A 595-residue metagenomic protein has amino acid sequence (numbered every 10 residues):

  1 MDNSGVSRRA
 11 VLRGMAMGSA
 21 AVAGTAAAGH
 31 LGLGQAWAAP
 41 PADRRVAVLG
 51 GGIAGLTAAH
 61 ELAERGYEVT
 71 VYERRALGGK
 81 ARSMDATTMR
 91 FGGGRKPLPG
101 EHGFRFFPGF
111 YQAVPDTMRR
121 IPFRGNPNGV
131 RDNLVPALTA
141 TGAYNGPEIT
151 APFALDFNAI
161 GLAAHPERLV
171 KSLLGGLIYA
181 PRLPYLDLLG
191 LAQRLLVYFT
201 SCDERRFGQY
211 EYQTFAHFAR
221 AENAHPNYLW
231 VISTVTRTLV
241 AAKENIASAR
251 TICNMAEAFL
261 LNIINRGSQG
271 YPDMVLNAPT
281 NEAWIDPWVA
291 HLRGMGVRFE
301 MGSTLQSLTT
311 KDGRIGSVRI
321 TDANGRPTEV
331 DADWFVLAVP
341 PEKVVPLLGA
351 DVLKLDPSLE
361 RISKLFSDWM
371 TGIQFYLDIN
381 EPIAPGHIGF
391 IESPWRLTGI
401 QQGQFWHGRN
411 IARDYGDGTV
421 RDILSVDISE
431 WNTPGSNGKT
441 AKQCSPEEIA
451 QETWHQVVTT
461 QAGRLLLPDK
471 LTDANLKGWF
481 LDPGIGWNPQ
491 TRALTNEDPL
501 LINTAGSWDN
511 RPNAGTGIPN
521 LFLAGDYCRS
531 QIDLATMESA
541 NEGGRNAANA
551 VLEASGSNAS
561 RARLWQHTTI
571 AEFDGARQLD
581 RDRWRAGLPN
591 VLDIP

Functional and structural regions predicted by a protein language model:
M1-S19: N-terminal secretory signal peptides and thylakoid transit peptides that target proteins across membranes
G5, A26-R65: C-terminal segment of N-terminal export signals and the immediately downstream linker at the start of the mature
E64-D85: Glycine-rich FAD pyrophosphate-binding loop
G92-D187: Dinucleotide-binding Rossmann-like beta1-alpha1 core, especially the glycine-rich loop that anchors the ADP
D187-S307, K311-R314: Active-site/ligand-binding neighborhood in enzyme catalytic cores
N265-L276, A332-W334, E342-R511, G517-E542 (+4 more regions): C-terminal segments that line or cap access tunnels to active or ligand-binding sites in enzymes and enzyme-associated
T309-E329: Conserved beta-strand-loop-beta-strand element in the redox core of flavoprotein oxidoreductases
L552-P595: Active-site-proximal substrate-binding core of FAD-dependent oxidoreductases
